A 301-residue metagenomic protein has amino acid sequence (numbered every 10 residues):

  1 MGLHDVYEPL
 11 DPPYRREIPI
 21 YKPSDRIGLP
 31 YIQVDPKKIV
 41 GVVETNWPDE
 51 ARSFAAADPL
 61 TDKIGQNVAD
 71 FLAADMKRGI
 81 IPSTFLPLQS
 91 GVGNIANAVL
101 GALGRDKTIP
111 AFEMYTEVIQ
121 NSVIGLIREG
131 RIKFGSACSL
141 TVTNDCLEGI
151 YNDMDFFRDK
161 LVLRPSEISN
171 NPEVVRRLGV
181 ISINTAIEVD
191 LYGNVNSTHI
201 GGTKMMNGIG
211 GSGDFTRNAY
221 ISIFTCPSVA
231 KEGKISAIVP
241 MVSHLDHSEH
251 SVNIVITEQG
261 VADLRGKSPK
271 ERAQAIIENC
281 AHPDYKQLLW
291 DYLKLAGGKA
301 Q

Functional and structural regions predicted by a protein language model:
M1-P87, N97-Q301: Conserved phosphate- and dinucleotide-binding cores of soluble alpha/beta proteins, encompassing both enzyme active
S90: Conserved N-terminal Rossmann-fold NAD(P)-binding element of oxidoreductases
G93: Beta-strand-loop-alpha "switch" segments that mediate conformational coupling across diverse proteins
